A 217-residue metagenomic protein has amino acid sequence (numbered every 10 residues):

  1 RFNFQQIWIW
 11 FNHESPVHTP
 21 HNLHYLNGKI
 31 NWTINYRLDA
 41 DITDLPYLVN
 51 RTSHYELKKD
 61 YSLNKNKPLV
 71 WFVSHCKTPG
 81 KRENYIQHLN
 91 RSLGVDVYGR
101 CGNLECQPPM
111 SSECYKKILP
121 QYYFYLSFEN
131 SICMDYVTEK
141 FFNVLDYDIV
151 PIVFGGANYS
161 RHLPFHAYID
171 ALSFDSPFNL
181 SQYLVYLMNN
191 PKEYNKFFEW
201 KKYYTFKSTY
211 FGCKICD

Functional and structural regions predicted by a protein language model:
R1-W10, H21-D217: Pol beta-like nucleotidyltransferase catalytic core
H13: Short acidic donor-binding/metal-coordinating loop in glycosyltransferase active sites
P16-V17: Catalytic toxin/effector domains delivered as secreted proteins or via bacterial secretion systems
